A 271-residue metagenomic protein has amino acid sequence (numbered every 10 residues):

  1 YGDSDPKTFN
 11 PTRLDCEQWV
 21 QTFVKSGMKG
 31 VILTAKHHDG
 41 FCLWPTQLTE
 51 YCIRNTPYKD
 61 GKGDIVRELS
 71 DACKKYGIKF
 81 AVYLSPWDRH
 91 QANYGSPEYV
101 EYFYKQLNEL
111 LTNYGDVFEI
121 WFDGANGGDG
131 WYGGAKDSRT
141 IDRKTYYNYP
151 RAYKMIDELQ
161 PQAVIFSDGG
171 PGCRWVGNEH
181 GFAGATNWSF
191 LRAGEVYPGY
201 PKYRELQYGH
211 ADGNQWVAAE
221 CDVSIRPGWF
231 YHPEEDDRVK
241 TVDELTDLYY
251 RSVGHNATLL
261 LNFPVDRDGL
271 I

Functional and structural regions predicted by a protein language model:
Y1-I271: Mature catalytic domains of secreted/periplasmic carbohydrate-active enzymes
